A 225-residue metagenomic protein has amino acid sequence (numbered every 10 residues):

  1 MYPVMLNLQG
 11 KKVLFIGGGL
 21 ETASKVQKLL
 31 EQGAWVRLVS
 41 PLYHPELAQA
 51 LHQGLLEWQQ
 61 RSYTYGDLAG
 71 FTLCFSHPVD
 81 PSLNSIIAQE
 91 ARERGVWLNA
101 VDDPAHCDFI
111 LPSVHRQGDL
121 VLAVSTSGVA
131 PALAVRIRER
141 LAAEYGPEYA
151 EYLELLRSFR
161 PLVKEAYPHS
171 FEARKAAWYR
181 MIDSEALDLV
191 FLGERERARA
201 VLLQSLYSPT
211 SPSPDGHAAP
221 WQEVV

Functional and structural regions predicted by a protein language model:
M1-L42, L47-A50: Hydrophobic, well-ordered beta-alpha structural blocks that scaffold small-molecule cofactor pockets
G19-E21, P81-S82, G128: Residue-level detector of alpha-helix initiation sites
V36, W58, W97-L98: Hydrophobic beta-strand scaffold residues
S40, W58-S62, D102: Short loop/edge segments at beta-strand edges and connector loops that shape dinucleotide/nucleotide cofactor-binding
Q49-A69: Glycine-rich, highly charged phosphate/nucleotide-binding loops
L73-V79, N84-L111: ADP-ribose/adenylate-binding Rossmann-like module
A100-A150: E1/E1-like adenylate-forming module used to activate ubiquitin-like modifiers and sulfur-carrier proteins
G128-V225: An accessory alpha-helical subdomain
